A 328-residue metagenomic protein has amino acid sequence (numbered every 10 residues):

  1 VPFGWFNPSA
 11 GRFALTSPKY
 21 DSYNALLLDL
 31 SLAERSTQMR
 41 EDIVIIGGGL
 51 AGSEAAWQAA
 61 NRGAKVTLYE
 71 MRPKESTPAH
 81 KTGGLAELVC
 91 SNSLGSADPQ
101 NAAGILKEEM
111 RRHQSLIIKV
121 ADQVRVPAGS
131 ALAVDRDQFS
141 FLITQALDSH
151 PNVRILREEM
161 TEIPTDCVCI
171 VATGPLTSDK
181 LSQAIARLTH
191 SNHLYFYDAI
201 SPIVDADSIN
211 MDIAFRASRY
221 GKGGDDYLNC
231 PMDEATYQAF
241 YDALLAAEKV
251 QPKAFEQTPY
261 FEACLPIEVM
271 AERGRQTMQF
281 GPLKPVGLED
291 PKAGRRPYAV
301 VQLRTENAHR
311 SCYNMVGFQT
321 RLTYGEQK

Functional and structural regions predicted by a protein language model:
K19-Y23, L27-S31, R35-S36: Short, positively charged and aromatic/hydrophobic N-terminal segments
I43-V66: N-terminal Rossmann-like FAD-binding beta1-loop-alpha1 element of flavoenzymes
Q58-A64, L68-I118: N-terminal FAD cofactor-binding segment of flavoenzymes
L88-V89, T305-C312: Short acidic (Asp/Glu) and glycine-rich catalytic loops that position anionic groups and cofactors
D98-T144, D148: A conserved beta-strand/loop capping segment in the N-terminal third of enzymes that catalyze redox or closely related
S149-R304, Y313, G317-R321: Predominantly flavin-linked oxidoreductase catalytic cores and closely associated redox partners
L303, A308, Y324-Q327: Long recognition/docking surfaces used for binding and targeting
